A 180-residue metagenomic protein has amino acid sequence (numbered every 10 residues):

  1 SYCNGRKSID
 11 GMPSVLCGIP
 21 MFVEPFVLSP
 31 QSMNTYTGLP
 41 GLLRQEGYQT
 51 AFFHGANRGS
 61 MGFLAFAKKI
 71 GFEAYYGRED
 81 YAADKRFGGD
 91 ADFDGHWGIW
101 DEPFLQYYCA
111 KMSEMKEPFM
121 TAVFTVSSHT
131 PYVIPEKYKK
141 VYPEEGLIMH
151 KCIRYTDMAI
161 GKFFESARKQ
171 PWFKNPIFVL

Functional and structural regions predicted by a protein language model:
S1-L180: Solvent-exposed soluble domains appended to multi-pass membrane proteins
